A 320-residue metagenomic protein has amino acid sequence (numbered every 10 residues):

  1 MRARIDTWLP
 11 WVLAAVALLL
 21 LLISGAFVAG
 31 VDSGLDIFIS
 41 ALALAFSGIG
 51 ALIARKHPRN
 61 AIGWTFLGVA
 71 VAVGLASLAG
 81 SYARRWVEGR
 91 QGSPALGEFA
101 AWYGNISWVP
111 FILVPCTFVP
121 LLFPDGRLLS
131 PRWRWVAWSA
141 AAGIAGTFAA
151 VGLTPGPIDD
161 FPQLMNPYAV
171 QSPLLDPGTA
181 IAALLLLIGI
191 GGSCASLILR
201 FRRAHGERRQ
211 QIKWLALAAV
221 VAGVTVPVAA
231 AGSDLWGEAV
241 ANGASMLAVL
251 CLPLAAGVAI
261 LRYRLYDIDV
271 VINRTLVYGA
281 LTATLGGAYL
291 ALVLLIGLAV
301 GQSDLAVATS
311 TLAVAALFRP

Functional and structural regions predicted by a protein language model:
M1-P320: Alpha-helical transmembrane segments of multi-pass integral membrane proteins
